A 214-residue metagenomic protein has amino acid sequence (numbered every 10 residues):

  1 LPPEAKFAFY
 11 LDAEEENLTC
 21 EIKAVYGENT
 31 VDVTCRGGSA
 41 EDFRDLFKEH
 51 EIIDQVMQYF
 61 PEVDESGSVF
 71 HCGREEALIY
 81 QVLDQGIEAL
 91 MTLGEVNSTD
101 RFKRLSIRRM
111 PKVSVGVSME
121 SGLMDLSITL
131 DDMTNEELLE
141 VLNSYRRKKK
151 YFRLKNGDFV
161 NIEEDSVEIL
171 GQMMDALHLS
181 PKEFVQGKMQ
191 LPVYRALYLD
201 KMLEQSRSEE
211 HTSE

Functional and structural regions predicted by a protein language model:
L1-S213: Accessory nucleic-acid engagement and inter-domain coupling regions that lie outside the RecA/P-loop ATPase cores
